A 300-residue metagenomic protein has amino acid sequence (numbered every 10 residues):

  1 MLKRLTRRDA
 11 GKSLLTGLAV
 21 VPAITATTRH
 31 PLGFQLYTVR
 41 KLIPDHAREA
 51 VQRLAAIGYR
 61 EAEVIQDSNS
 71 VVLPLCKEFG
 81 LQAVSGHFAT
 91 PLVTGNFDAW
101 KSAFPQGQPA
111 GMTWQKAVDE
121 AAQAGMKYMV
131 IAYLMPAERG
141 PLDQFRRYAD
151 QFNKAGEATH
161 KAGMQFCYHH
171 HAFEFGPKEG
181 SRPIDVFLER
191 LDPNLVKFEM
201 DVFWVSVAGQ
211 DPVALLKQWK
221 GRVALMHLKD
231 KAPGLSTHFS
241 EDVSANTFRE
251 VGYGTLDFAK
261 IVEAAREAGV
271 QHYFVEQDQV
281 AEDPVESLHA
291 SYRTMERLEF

Functional and structural regions predicted by a protein language model:
M1-L18: N-terminal secretory signal peptides and thylakoid transit peptides that target proteins across membranes
L15, E61, D98-K197, V285: Active-site acidic/histidine proton-transfer and metal-coordination neighborhood in alpha/beta enzyme cores
T27, Q52-A56, N69-G86, Q115-M126 (+4 more regions): Acidic (Asp/Glu)-rich catalytic clusters
T27-D45: Boundary/entry segment of secreted carbohydrate-active catalytic domains
H30-Q35, A62-V64, A83-F88, M129-I131 (+4 more regions): Hydrophobic faces of well-ordered beta-strands that scaffold small-molecule active sites in alpha/beta enzyme cores
F34, L54, C76, A121 (+5 more regions): Conserved, mostly hydrophobic/aromatic
L42-R53, P109-E120, G209-L215, F258: Short, acidic/polar
H160-T255: Acidic/histidine-rich catalytic cores of soluble enzymes
